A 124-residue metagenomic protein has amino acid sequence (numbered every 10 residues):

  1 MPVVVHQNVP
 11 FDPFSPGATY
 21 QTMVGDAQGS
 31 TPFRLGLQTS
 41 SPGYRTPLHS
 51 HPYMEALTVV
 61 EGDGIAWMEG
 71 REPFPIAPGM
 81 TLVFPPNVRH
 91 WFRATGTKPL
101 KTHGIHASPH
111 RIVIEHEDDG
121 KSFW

Functional and structural regions predicted by a protein language model:
M1-F33, T39, E115-W124: A short, N-terminal "cap"/entry segment at the start of jelly-roll beta-barrel domains of the cupin/DSBH fold
G36-H51, P86: Conserved short histidine dyad/triad with adjacent acidic residue
L37, S50, E61, M68-G70 (+2 more regions): Residue-level recognition of conserved beta-strand positions in structured domain cores
Q38, A56, V83, T97-I114: A short hydrophobic beta-strand segment most commonly corresponding to one strand of the jelly-roll/cupin
Y44, P52-Y53, E72, V88-R89 (+2 more regions): A generic "binding-loop/recognition-motif" signal
P47-L48, A66-W67, F84, H90-T97: Short beta-strand His + acidic residue motifs that chelate non-heme Fe in jelly-roll/DSBH and cupin folds
M54-G64: Glycine- and acidic-residue-biased ligand/ion/polar-headgroup-sensing regions
G70-P86: Short acidic-glycine-tyrosine-enriched beta hairpin
